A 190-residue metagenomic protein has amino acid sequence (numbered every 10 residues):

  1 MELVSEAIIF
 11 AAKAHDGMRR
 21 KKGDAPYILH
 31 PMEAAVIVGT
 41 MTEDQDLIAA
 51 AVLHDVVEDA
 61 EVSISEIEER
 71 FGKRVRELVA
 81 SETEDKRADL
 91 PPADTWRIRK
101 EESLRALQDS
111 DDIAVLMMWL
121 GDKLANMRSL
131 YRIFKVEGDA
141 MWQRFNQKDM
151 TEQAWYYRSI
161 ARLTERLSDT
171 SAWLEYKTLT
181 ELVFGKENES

Functional and structural regions predicted by a protein language model:
M1-S190: Active-site helical microenvironments for divalent-metal-assisted chemistry
